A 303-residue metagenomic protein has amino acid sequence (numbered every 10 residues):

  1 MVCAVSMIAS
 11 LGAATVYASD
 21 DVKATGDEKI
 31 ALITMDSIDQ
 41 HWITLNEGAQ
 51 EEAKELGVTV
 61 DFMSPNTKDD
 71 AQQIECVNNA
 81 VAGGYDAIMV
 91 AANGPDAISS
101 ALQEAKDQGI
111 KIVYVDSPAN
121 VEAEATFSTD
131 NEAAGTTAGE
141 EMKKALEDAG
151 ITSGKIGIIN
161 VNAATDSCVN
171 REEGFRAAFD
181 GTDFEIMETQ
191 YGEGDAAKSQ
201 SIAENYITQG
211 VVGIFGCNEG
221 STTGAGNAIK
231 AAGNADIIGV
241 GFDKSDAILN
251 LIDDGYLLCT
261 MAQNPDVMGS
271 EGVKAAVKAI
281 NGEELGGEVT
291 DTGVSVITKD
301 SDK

Functional and structural regions predicted by a protein language model:
M1, V16-K303: A residue-level marker of the well-folded mature domains of exported/periplasmic proteins
V2-S10: Bacterial N-terminal signal peptides
